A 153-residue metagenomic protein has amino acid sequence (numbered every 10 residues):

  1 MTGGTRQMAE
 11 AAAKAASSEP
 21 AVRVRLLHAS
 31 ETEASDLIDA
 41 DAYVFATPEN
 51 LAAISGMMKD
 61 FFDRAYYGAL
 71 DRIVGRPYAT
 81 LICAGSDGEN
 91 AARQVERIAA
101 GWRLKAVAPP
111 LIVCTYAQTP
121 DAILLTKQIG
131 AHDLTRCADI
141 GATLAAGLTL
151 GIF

Functional and structural regions predicted by a protein language model:
M1-E19: N-terminal beta1-alpha1 ligand-phosphate binding loop
G4, M8, D36, Q94 (+2 more regions): Charged catalytic carboxylate motif
R6, S55, E89, A131-A138: Non-membrane alpha-helical structural segments and their capping/turn regions in soluble enzymes
A12-A16, V95, L144: Hydrophobic alpha-helical packing residues
S17-A21, Y67, A100, L104 (+1 more regions): Generic secondary-structure signature for well-ordered alpha-helical cores
E19-E33: A short beta-strand-loop structural module common to alpha/beta enzyme folds
A29-C114: Helix-loop-strand module that forms the ligand-binding subsite of alpha/beta enzymes
V107-F153: Glycine-rich phosphate/pyrophosphate-binding loop and the adjoining helix
